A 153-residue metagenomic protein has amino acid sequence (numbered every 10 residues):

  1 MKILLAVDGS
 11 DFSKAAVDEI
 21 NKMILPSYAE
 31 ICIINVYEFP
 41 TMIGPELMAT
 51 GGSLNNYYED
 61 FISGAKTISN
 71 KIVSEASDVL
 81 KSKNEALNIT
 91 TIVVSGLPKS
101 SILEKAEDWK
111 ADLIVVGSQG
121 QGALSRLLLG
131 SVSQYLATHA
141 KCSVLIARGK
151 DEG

Functional and structural regions predicted by a protein language model:
K2-Y57, K83-N84: Small/aliphatic-rich secondary-structure junction motif
I34, T90-V94, L145: General small-molecule cofactor/ligand-binding pocket signal
L54-K71: A short acidic, glycine-rich active-site loop that binds or catalyzes chemistry on phosphate/adenosine moieties
S74-I114, D151-G153: Structural beta-alpha unit
L113-T138, G153: Glycine-rich, Arg-bearing micro-motifs that act as flexible, cationic patches
C142-K150: Short, flexible loop segments at boundaries between secondary-structure elements
